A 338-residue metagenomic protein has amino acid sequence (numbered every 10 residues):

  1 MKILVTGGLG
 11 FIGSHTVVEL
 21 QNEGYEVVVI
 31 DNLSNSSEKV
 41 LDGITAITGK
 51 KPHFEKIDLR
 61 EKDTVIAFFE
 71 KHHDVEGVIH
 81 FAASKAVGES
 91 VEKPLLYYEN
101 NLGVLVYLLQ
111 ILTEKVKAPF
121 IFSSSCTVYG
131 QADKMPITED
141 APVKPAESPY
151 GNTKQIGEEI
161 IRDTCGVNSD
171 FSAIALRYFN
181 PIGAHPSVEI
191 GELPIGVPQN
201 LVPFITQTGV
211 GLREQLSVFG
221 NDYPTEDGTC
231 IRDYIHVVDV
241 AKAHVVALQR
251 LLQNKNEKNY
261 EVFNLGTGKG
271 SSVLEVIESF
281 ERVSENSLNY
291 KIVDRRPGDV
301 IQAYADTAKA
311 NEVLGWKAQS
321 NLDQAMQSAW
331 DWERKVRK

Functional and structural regions predicted by a protein language model:
M1-A184: N-terminal Rossmann-like NAD(P)+-binding domain of SDR-like oxidoreductases, especially those catalyzing
I57, V197-P198, K269, A318: Residue-level signature of the cytosolic catalytic core of signaling kinases
V87-V91, P186-I190, E226-G228: A short acidic, helix-capping loop that chelates divalent metal ions and anchors anionic groups
Y98, E147-Q155, G191, I195-Q199 (+2 more regions): Short-chain dehydrogenase/reductase
H185-P198, I205-T208, E214: Hydrophobic, Gly/Ser/Ala-rich alpha-helical and linker tracts in large acyl-processing enzymes of secondary/lipid
F204-K338: C-terminal substrate-binding subdomain of Rossmann-fold SDR/epimerase-dehydratase oxidoreductases
